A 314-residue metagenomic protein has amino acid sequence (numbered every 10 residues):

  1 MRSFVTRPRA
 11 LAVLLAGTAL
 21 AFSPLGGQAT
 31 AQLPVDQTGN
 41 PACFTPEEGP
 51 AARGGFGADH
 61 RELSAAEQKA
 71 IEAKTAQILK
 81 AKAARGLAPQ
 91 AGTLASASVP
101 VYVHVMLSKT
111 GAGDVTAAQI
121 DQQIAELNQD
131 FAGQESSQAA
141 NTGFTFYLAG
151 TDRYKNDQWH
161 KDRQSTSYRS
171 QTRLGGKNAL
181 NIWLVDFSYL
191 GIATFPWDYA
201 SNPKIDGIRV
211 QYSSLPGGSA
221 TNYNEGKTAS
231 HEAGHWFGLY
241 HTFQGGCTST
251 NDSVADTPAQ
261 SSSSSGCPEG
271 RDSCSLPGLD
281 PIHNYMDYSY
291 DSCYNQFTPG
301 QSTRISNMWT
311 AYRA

Functional and structural regions predicted by a protein language model:
M1-Q32: Secretory targeting and sorting signals
A21-P24, D256-A314: Metalloprotease/metallohydrolase-associated module, dominated by Zn2+-dependent proteases
Q32-A179, T310-A314: Propeptide-to-catalytic entry region of secreted or membrane-anchored zinc metalloproteases
N40-E48, G246-T248, G266-P268, S273-S275 (+1 more regions): Sequence contexts marking disulfide-bonded cysteines in secreted/extracellular proteins
V105-K109, S214, Y290: Short, histidine-centered active-site or binding-site loop motifs used for metal coordination, general acid-base
G111-D114, A220-N224, S289-T298: Active-site rim elements
T116-Q123, E225-A229, T298-R304, M308: Stable alpha-helical elements in mature extracytoplasmic
D121-S265: Metzincin-family zinc-dependent endopeptidase catalytic domain
